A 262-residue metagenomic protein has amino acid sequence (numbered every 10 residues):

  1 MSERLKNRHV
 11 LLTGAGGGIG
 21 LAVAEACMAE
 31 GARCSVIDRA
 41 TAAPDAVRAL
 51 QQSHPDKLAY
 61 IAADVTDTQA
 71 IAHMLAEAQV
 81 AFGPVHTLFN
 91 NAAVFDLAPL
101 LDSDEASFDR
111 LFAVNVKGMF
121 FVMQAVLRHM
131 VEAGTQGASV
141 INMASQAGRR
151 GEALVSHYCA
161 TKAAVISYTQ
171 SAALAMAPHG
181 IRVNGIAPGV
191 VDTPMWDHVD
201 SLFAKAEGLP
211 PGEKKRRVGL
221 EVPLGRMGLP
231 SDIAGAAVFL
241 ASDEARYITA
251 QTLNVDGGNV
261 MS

Functional and structural regions predicted by a protein language model:
G16-G17: Conserved glycine-rich cofactor-binding loop
P99-L100, S107-F112, V218-G219: Substrate-binding pocket helix/loop in short-chain dehydrogenase/reductase
M123, T161, T169: Active-site helix of classical SDR
R128, L174-A175, R246: Alpha-helical segment proximal to the catalytic Tyr-Lys
S145: Residue(s) in the substrate-gating loop at a strand-loop-helix junction that position the organic substrate next
R150, A237-V238, T249-S262: Short C-terminal tail/terminal secondary-structure segment of NAD(P)H-dependent dehydrogenase/reductase domains
A177, R182, I248-A250: Short, small/polar-rich loop/turn modules that mediate ligand/substrate recognition or access, typified
